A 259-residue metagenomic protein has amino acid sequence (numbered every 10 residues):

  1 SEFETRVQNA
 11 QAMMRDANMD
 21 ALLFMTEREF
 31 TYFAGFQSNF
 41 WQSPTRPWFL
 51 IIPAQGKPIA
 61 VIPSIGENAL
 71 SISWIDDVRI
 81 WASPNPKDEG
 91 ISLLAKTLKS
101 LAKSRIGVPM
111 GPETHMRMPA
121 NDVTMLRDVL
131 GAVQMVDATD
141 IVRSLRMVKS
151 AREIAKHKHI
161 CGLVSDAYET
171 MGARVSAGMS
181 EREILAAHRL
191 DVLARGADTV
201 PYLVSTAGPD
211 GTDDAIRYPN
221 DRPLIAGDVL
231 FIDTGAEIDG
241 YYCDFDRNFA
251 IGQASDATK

Functional and structural regions predicted by a protein language model:
S1-K259: Active-site neighborhoods and metal-handling regions in enzymes and metal-associated proteins
